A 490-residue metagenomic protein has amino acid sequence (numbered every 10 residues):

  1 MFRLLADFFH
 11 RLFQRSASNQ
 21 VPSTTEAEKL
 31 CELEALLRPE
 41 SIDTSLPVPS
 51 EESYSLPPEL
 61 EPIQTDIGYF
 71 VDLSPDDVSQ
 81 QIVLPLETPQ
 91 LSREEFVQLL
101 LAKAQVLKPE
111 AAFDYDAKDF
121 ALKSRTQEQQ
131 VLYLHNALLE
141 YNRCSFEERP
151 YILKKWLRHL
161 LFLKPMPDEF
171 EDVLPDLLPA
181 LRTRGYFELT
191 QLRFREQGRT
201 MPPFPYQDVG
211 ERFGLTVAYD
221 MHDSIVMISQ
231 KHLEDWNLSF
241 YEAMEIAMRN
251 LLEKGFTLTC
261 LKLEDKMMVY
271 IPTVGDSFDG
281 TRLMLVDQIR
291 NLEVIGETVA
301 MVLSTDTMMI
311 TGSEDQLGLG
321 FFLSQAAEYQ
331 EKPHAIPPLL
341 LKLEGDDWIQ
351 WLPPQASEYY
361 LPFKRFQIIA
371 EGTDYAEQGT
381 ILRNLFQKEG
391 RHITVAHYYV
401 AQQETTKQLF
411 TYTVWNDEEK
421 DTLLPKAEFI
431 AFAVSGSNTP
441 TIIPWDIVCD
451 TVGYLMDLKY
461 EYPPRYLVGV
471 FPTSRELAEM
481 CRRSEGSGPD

Functional and structural regions predicted by a protein language model:
F2-A27, P39-S41: Low-complexity, charge- and small-residue-enriched intrinsically disordered regions
I82-L139: N-terminal ordered "arm"
V97-A102, F278-L292: Short amphipathic alpha-helix segments
L107, I289-E297: Short amphipathic beta-strand starts and helix->beta connectors
T126-Q130, L134-T273, T406-T411, E418 (+3 more regions): Charged, alpha-helical interface segments at or near domain boundaries
D306-G312: Short cationic amphipathic helices and targeting signals
S313-L317: Helix N-cap motif at beta-to-alpha junctions
G318-D490: C-terminal structured domains
